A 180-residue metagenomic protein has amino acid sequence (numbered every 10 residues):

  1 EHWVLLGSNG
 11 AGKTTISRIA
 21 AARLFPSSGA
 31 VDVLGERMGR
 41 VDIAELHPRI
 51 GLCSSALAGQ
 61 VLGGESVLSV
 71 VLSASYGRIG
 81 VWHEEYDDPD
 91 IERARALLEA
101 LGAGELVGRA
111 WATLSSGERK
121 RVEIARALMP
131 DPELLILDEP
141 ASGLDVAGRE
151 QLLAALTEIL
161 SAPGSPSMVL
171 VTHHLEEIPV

Functional and structural regions predicted by a protein language model:
A21: Helix-to-loop junction immediately C-terminal to a conserved catalytic motif
G29-G39, L46: Conserved ABC transporter NBD signature motif
L72, D87-L106: Conserved ABC ATPase "signature" region
E85, A110-L114, E118: Conserved ABC ATPase signature
I124: Hydrophobic anchor residue at the start of the ABC signature
D131: Conserved catalytic motifs of ABC-family nucleotide-binding domains
L135-D138: Catalytic Walker B motif of ABC-type/P-loop ATPase nucleotide-binding domains
